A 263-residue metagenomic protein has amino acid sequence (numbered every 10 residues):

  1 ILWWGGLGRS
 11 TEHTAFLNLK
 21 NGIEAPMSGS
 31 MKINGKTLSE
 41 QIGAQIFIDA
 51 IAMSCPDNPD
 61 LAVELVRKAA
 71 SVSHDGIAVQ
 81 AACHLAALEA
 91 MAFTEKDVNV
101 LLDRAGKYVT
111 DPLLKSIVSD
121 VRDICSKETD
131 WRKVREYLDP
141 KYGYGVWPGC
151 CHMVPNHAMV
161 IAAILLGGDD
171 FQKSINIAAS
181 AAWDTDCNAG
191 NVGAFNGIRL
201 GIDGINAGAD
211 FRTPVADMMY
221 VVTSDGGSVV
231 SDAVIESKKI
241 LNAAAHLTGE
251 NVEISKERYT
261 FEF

Functional and structural regions predicted by a protein language model:
I1-F263: Structured, active/binding-site neighborhoods that engage oxygen-rich ligands
